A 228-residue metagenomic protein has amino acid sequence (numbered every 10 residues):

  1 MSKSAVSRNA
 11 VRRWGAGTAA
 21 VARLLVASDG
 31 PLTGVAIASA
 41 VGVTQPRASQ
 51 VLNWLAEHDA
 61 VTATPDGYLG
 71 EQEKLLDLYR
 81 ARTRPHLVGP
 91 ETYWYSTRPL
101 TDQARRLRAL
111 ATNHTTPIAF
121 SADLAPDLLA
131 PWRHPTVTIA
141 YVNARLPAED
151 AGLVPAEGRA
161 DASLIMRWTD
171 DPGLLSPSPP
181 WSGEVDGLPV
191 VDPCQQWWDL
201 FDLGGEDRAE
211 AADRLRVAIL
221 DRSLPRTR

Functional and structural regions predicted by a protein language model:
N9-T18, T33, D66-P85: Short, cationic-aromatic polyanion-contact patches
A16-G30: Short amphipathic alpha-helical interface segments
G30-A40: Short acidic, hydrophobic short linear motifs in intrinsically disordered regions
T44-P46: Key DNA-contact positions within bacterial/archaeal DNA-binding proteins
A56-D66: A short, conserved structural fragment
L87-G173: Short gly/ser-rich loop at a beta-strand->alpha-helix junction or flexible surface loop bordering the NTP-binding
P147-R228: Hydrophobic alpha-helical interaction segments
